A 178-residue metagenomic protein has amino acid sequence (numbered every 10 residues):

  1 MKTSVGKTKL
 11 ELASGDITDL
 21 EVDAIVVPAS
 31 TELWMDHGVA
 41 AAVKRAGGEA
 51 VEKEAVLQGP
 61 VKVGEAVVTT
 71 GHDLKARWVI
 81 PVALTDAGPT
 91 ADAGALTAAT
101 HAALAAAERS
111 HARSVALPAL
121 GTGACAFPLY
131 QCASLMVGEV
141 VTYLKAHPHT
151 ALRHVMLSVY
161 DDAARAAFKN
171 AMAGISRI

Functional and structural regions predicted by a protein language model:
M1-R109: Glycine-/small-residue-enriched capping loops at alpha/beta junctions
D86-I178: Phosphate/ribose-phosphate-bearing ligand recognition and processing surfaces, centered on ADP-ribose/NAD(+/P+) systems
